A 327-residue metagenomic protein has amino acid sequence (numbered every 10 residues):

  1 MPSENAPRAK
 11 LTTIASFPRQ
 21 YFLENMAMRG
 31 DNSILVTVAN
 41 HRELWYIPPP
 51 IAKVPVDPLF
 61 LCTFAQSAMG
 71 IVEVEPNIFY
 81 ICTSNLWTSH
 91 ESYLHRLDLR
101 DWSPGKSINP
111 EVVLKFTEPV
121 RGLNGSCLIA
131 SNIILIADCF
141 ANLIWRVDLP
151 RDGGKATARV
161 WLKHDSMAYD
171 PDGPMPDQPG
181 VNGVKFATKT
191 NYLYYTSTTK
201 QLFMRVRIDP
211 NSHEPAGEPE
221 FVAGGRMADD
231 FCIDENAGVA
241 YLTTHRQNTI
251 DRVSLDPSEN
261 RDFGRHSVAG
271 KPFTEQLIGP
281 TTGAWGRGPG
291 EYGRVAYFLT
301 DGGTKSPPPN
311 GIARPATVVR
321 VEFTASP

Functional and structural regions predicted by a protein language model:
R8-K10, T88-I133, A137, A141-L143 (+1 more regions): Asp-box/WD-like beta-propeller blade repeats and closely related beta-sheet repeat scaffolds
A9-F17, K53-C62, N109-F116, A158-M175 (+2 more regions): A short beta-strand motif characteristic of beta-propeller blades
F17-D31, T63-T88, K115-I133, D165-Y192 (+3 more regions): Beta-rich, blade/repeat-based domains predominating in secreted/periplasmic proteins but also intracellular
L35-T37, Y80-T83, I136-A137, Y195 (+2 more regions): Residue position within the beta-strands of beta-propeller blades
H41-E43, N85-S89, A141-L143, K200-L202 (+3 more regions): Short glycine/acidic-enriched loop and turn motifs that connect beta-strands
I47-A52, L97-G105, V147-K155, R205-E214 (+2 more regions): Short loop/turn segments immediately following beta-strands, especially the blade-tip and inter-blade linker loops
Y194, K200, F221-S267: Loop/turn-rich, solvent-exposed surfaces of beta-rich toroidal or solenoidal domains
A284-P327: Blade-level signature of beta-propeller repeat domains, shared across WD40, Kelch, NHL, RCC1 and BNR/Asp-box propellers
